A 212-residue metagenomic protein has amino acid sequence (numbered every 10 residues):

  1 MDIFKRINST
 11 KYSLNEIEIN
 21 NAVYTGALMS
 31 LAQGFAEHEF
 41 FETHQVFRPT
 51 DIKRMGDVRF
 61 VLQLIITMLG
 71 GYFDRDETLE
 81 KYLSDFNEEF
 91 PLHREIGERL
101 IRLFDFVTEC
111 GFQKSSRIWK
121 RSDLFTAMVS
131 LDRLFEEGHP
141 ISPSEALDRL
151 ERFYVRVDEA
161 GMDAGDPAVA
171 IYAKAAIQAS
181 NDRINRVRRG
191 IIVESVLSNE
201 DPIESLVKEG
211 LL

Functional and structural regions predicted by a protein language model:
M1-S84, V155-D158, D163, P167-L212: Basic- and aromatic-enriched surface patches that contact anionic nucleotides/nucleic acids
P49-K53, E89-L92, S116, H139: Generic alpha-helical structural element
E77-F106, G111-A127: Small-residue-rich helix-loop
P91-E98, I141, E145, I184-V187: Alpha-helix boundary/N-cap detector
W119-A179: C-terminal hydrophobic structural anchor segments that stabilize assembly/packing rather than catalytic chemistry
